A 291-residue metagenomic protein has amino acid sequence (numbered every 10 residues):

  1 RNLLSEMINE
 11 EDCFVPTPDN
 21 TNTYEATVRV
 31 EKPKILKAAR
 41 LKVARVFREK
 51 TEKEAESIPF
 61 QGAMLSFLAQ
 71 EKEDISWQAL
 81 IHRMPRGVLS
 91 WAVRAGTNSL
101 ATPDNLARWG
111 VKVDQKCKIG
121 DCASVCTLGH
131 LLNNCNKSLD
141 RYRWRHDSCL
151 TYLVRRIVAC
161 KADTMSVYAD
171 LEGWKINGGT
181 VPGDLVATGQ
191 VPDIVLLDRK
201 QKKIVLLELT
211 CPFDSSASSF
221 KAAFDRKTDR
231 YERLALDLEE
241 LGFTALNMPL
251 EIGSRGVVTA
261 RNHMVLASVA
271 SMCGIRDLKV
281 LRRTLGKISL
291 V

Functional and structural regions predicted by a protein language model:
R1-N105, S289-L290: Extended C-terminal regions of large enzymes
I81-R83, N105-G110, S138-W144, S216-A222: Conserved, non-catalytic sequence blocks in retroelement Pol enzymes and Pol-derived host proteins
A107-V113, R156-L209: Active-site metal-binding core of divalent-cation-utilizing nuclease and nuclease-like domains
R108-R156: Short Cys/His-based metal-binding microdomains
C126, D140-Y142, K203-I204, F213-S218 (+1 more regions): Eukaryotic short linear interaction motifs
L153, P192-D198, K203-A217, D225 (+2 more regions): Conserved catalytic cores of phosphodiester-cleaving nucleases, focusing on short active-site segments
L236-T244: Arginine/glycine-rich "motif VI" loop of SF2 helicases in the C-terminal RecA-like domain
A245-V291: Domain-level recognition of nuclease-like catalytic cores that cleave nucleotide substrates
